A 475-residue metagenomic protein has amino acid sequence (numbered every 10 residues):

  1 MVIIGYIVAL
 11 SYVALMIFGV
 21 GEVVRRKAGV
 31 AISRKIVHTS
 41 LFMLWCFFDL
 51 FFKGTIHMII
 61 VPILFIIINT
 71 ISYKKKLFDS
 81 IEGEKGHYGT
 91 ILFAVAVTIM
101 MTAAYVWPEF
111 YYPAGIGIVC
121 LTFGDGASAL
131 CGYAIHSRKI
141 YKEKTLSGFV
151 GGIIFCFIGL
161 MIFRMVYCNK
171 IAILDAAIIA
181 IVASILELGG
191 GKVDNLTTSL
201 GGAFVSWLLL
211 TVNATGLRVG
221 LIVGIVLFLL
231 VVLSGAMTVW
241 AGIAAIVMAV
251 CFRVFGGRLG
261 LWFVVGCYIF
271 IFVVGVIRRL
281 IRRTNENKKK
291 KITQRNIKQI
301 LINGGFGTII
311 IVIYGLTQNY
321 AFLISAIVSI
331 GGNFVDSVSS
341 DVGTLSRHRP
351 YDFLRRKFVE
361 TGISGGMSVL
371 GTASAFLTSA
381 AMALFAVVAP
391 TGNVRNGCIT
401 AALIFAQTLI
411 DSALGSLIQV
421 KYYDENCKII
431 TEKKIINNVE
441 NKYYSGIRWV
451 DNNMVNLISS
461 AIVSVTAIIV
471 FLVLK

Functional and structural regions predicted by a protein language model:
I3-A9, F18-M58, N69-F163, I171-L209 (+1 more regions): Interhelical loop and helix-boundary elements at the membrane-water interface of polytopic inner-membrane proteins
V61-I63: Short, glycine/charge-rich beta-strand/loop segments that flank catalytic centers and engage negatively charged groups
I469-K475: Alpha-helical transmembrane segments and their cytosolic interface
